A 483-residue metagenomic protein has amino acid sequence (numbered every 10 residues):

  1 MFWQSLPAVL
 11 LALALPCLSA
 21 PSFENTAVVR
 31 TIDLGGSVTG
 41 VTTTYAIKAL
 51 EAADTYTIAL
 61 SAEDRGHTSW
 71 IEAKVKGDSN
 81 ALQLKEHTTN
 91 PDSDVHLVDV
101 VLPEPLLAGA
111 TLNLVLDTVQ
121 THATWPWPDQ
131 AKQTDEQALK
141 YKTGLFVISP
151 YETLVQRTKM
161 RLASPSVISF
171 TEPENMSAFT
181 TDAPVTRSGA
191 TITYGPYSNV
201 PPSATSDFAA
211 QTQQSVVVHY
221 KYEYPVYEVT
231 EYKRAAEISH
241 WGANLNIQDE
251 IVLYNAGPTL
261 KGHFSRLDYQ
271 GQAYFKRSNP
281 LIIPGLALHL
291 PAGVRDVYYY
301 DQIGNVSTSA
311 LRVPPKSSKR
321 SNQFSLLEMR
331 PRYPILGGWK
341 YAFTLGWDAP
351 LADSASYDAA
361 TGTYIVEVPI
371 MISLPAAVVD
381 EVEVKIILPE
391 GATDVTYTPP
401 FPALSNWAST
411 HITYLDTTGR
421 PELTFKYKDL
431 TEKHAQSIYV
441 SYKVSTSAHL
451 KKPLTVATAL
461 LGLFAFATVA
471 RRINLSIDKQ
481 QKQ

Functional and structural regions predicted by a protein language model:
M1-S19: Fungal secretory targeting signals
C17-Q483: Lumenal/extracellular ectodomains and adaptor appendage modules of the eukaryotic vesicle/secretory system
